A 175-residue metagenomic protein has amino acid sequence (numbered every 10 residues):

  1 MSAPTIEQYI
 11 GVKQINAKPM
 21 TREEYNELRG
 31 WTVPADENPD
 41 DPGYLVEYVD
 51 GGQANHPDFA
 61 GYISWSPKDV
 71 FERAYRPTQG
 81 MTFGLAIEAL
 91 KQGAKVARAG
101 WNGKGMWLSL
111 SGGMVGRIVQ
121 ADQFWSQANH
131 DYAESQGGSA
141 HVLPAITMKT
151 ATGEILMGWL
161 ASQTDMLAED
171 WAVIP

Functional and structural regions predicted by a protein language model:
M1-E47: A motif-centric signal for short, conserved binding hotspots located in accessible loops or intrinsically disordered
K13-P19, E47, A97, S109-S111 (+1 more regions): Residues in well-ordered beta-strands of folded domains
A35-E37, N55, A86-E88: Short, surface-exposed secondary-structure edge patches
G43-T78, A140-P175: Short, compact, well-ordered microdomains
D50, V70, A94, G100-N102 (+2 more regions): Generic secondary-structure microfeatures
P77-L90, V96, G100-G103: Surface-exposed ligand/attachment interfaces on beta-rich extracellular proteins
N102-P144, L156: Extracellular attachment/recognition segments
